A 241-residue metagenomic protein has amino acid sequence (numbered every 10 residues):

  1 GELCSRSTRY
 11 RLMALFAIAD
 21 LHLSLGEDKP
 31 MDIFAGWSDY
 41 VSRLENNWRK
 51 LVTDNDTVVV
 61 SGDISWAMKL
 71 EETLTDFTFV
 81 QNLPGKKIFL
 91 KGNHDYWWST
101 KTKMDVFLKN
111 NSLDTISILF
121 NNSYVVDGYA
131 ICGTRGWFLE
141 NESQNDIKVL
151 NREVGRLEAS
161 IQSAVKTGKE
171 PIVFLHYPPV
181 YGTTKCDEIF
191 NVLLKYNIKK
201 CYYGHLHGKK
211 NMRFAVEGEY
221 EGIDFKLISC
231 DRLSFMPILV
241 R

Functional and structural regions predicted by a protein language model:
A14, E27-V126, K185-I198, E221-S229: Core catalytic region of metal-dependent phosphoesterases/phosphodiesterases, especially metallo-beta-lactamase-like
A14-D20: Short, hydrophobic/glycine-enriched beta-strand segments
D20, G62-D63, G92-N93, H176 (+1 more regions): Active-site glycine-centered loops adjacent to acidic/histidine catalytic or metal-binding residues that shape
L21-D28, L51, D95, S99-K185 (+1 more regions): Conserved catalytic scaffold of divalent metal-dependent phosphoesterases
A67-M68, V180-T183, K210: Short, solvent-exposed loop/turn segments at secondary-structure junctions
K199-R213: Short, flexible loop segments at boundaries between secondary-structure elements
I223-R241: Short, basic/aromatic-enriched C-terminal tail that caps enzymatic domains
